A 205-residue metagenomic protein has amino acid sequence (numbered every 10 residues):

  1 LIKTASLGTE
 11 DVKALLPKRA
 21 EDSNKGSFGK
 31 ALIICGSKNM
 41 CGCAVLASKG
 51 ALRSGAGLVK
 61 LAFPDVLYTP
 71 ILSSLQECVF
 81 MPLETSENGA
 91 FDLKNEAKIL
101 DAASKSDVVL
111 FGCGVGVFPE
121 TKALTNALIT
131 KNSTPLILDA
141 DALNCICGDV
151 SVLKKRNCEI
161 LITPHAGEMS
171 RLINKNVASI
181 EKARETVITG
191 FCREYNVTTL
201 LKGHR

Functional and structural regions predicted by a protein language model:
L1-P135, N144-L161, A166-R205: Small-residue (G/A/S/T)-rich helix-start motifs and N-terminal tracts that mark the onset
